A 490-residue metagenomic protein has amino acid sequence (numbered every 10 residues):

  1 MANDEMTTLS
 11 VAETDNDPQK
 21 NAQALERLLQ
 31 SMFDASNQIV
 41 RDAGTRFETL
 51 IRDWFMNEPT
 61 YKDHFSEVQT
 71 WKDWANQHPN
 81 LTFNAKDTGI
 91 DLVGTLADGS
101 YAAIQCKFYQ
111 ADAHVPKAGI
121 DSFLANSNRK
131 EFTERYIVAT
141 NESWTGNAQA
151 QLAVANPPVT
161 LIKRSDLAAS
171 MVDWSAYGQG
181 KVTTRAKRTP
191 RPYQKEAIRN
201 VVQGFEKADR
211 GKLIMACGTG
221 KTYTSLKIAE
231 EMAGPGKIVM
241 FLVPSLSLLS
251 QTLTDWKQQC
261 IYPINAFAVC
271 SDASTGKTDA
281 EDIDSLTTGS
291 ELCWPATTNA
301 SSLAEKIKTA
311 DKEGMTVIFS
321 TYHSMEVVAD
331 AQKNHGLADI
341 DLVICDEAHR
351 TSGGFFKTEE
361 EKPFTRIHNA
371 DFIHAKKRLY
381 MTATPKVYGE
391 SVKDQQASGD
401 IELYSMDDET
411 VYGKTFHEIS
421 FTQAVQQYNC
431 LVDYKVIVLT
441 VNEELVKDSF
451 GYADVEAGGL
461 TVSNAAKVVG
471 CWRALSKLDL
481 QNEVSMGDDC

Functional and structural regions predicted by a protein language model:
A2-N37, W54, Y61-D63, W71 (+6 more regions): ATP-dependent helicase/translocase motor core
A43-K130: Catalytic centers of nucleases
I214-G218, H349-R350, N369-Q396: Conserved helicase ATPase motor motifs in RecA-like P-loop NTPase domains
K237-C260, N265-T278, Y322-S324: Conserved Walker A/P-loop ATP-binding site and its immediately adjacent core in helicase/helicase-like ATPase domains
D282-T316: Conserved motor-coupling elements within RecA-like helicase/translocase cores
S302-D339: Conserved helix/coil segment N-terminal to the catalytic DExD/H
H335-L379: SF2 helicase catalytic motif II
E409-C490: Conserved interdomain linker/interface between the two RecA-like ATPase lobes of SF2 helicase motors
